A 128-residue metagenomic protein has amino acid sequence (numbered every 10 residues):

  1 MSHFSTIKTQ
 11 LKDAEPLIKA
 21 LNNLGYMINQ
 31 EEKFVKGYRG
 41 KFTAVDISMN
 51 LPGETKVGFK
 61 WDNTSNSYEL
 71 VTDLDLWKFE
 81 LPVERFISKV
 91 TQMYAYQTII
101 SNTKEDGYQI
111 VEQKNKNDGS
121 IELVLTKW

Functional and structural regions predicted by a protein language model:
M1-W128: Interaction-mediating elements
